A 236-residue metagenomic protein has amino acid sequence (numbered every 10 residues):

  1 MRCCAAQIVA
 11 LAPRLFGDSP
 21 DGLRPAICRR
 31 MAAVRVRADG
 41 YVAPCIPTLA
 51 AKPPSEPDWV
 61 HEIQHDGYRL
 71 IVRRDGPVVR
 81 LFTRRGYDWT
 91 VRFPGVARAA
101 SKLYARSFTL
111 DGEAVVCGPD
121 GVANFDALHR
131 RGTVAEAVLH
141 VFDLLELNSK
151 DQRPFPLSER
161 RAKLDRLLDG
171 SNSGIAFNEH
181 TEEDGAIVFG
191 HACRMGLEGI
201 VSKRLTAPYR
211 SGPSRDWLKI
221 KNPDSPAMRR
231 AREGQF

Functional and structural regions predicted by a protein language model:
M1-F236: Catalytic cores of nucleic-acid ligases and guanylyltransferases
